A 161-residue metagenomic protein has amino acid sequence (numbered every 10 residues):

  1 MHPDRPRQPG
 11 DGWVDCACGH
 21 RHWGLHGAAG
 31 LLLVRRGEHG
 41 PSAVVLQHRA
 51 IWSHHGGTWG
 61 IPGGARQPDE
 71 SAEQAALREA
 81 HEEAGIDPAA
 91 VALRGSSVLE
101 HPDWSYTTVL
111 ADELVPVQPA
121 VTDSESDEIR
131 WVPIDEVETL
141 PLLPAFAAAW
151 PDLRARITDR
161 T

Functional and structural regions predicted by a protein language model:
M1-T58, G64-P116, T158-T161: N-terminal leader/linker segments that precede catalytic domains of diphosphate-processing enzymes
G56, A120, P141, A149: Short glycine-/acidic-enriched loop or helix-start segments at secondary-structure transitions that form or flank
G64, R78, V132-D135, L140: Structural detector for helix-capping/boundary residues
S97-S124, R130-E136, P151-L153: Active-site-adjacent beta-strand/loop module that shapes the phosphate/pyrophosphate-binding cleft
D112-L114, L142-F146: Short, polar loop/linker segments at the starts of domains and inter-domain junctions
A145-T161: Charged phosphate-binding loop/patch that engages nucleotide di/tri-phosphates or the phosphate backbone of nucleic
